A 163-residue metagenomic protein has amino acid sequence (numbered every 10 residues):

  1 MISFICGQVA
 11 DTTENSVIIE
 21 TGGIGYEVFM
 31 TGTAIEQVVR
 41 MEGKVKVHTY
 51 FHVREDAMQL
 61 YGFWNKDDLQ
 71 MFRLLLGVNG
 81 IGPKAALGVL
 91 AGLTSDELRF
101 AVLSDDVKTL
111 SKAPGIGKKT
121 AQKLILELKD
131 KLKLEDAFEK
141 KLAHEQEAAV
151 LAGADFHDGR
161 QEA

Functional and structural regions predicted by a protein language model:
M1-G77: Structure-specific DNA junction-binding interface
M58-Q59, P83-V102, K123-K131: Amphipathic, charged-and-aliphatic alpha-helical interface segments that function as noncatalytic docking
W64-D67, F100-L103, D155-E162: Short acidic alpha-helix initiation/capping motifs at coil-to-helix transition points, especially at protein N-termini
Q70-M71, A85, D106-T109, G159-A163: A general alpha-helix detector
L103-K108, E147: Acidic/polar active-site rim loop that often engages polyanionic ligands
S111-P114, L124: Glycine- and Gly-Pro-enriched alpha-helical subdomains that act as flexible, kink-prone "lid/hinge" or packing modules
K131-A163: Strongly charged, low-complexity linkers/loops
